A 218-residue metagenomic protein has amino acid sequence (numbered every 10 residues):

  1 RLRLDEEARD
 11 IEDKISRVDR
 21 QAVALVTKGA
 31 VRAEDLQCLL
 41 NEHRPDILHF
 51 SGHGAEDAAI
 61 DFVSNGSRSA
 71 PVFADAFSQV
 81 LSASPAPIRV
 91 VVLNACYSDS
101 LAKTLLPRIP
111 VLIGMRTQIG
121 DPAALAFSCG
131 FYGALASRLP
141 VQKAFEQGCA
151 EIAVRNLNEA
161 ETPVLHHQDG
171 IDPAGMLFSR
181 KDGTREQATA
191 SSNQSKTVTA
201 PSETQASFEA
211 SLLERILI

Functional and structural regions predicted by a protein language model:
R1-P71, L93: A domain-level signal for caspase-like cysteine endopeptidase catalytic cores and their zymogen-processing architecture
K14, V80, T104-R108: Alpha-helical structural signal in soluble globular domains
K28, A86-A188: Active-site-proximal C-terminal subdomain of hydrolase catalytic domains
R32-A33, F73-F77, Y97-S98, E209: Amphipathic coiled-coil/heptad-repeat helices and related helical stalk/stem segments that mediate oligomerization
L36-Q37, S78, S82: Short hydrophobic/charged patches on amphipathic alpha-helices used for structural packing and interfaces
N41-R44, S82-A86, A136: Residue-level signal for alpha-helix termini/capping positions
Q194-I218: Walker A/P-loop-proximal flanking segment of P-loop NTPase domains
